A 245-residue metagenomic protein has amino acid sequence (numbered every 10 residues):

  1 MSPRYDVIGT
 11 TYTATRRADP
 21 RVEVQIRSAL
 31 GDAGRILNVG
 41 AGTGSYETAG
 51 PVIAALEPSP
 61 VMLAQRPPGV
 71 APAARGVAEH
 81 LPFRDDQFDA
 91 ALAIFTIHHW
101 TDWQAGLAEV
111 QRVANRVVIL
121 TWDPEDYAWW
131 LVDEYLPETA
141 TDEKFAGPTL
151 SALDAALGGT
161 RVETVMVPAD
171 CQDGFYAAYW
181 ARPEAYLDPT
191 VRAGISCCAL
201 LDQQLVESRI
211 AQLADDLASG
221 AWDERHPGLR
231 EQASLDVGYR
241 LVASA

Functional and structural regions predicted by a protein language model:
M1-G34, S45, P60-Q65, A181: Conserved class I S-adenosyl-L-methionine
A33, F88-D89: Local beta-strand N-terminus motif with an aromatic residue
R35-L81, A105: Class I SAM-dependent methyltransferase SAM/SAH-binding core
L92: A conserved beta-strand element that flanks and buttresses the S-adenosyl-L-methionine
F95-H99, T121: Short catalytic micro-motifs in class I SAM-dependent methyltransferases
Q104-V117: A short glycine-rich, Lys/Arg-flanked "PGG" loop and its adjoining helix->strand segment in the class I
R116-T149, D173-A177: Conserved class I S-adenosyl-L-methionine
V162-A245: Conserved Class I S-adenosyl-L-methionine
